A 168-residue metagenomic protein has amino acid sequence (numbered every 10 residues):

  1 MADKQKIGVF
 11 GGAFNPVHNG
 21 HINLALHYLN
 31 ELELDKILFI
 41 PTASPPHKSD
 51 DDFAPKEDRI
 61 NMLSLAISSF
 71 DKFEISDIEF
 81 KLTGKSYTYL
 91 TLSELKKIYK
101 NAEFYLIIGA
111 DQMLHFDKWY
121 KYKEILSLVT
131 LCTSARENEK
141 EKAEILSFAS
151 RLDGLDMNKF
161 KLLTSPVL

Functional and structural regions predicted by a protein language model:
M1-L168: Nucleotidyltransferase catalytic core that binds NTPs
